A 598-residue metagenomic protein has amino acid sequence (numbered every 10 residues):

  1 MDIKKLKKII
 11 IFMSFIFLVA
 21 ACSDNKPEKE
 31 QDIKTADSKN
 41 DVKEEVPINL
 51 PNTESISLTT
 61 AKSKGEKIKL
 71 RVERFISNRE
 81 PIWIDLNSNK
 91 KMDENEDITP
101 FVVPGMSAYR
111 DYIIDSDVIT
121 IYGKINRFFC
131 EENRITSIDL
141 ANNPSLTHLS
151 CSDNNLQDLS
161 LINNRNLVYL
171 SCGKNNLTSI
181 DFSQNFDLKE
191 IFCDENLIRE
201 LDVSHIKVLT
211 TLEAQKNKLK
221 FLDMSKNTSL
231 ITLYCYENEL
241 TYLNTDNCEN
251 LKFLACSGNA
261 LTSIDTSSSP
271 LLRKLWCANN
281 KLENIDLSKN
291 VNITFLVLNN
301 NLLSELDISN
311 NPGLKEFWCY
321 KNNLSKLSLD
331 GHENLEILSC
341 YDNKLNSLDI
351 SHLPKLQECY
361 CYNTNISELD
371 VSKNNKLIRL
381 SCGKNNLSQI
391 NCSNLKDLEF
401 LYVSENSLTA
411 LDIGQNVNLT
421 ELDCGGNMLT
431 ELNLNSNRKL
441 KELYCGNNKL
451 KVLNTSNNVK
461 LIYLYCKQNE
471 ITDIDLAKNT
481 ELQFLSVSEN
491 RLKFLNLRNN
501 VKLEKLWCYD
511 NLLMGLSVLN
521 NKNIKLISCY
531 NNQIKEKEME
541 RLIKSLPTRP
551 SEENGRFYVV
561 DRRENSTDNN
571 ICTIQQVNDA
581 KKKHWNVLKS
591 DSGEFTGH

Functional and structural regions predicted by a protein language model:
D2-I10: Bacterial N-terminal signal peptides that target proteins for export
I10, C22-P144, R165, F186 (+12 more regions): N-terminal capping/linker segments that flank leucine-rich repeat
I11-I16: Hydrophobic helical h-region of N-terminal Sec-dependent signal peptides in bacterial secretory/periplasmic proteins
F128, L149-C151, L170-C172, I191-C193 (+17 more regions): Conserved hydrophobic beta-strand positions in leucine-rich repeat
I138, L159, I180, L201 (+17 more regions): Canonical leucine-rich repeat
N143-S145, N164-L167, N185-L188, I206-L209 (+16 more regions): Leucine-rich repeat
